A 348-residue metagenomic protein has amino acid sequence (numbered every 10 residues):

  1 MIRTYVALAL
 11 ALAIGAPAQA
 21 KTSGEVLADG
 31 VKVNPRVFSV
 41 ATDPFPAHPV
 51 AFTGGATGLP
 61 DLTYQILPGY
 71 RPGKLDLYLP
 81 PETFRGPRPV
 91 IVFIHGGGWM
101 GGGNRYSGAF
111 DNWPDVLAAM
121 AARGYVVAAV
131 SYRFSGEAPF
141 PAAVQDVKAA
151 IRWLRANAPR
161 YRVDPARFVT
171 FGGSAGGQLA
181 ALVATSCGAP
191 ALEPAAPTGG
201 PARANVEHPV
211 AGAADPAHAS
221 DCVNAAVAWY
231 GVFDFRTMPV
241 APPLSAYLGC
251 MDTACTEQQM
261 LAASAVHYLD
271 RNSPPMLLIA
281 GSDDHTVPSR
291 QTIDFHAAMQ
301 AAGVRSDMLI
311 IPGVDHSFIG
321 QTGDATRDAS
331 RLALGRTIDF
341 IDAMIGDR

Functional and structural regions predicted by a protein language model:
V26-G86: N-terminal cap/lid segment of alpha/beta-hydrolase-fold proteins
G86-G98: Short beta-strand element of the alpha/beta-hydrolase
R105-A128: Short amphipathic alpha-helix adjacent to the substrate-entry channel of hydrolases
A138-P159, L332-G335: Alpha/beta-hydrolase active-site loop
A149-V240: Primarily recognizes the serine-hydrolase "nucleophile elbow" in alpha/beta-hydrolase and SGNH/GDSL folds
N272, L277-A280, D284: Short beta-strand/loop motif that positions the catalytic acidic residue of the alpha/beta-hydrolase fold
H285-D294: Conserved alpha/beta-hydrolase "acid-adjacent" motif
T326-R348: Catalytic active-site module of serine/aspartate enzymes centered on a nucleophile-bearing elbow/loop
